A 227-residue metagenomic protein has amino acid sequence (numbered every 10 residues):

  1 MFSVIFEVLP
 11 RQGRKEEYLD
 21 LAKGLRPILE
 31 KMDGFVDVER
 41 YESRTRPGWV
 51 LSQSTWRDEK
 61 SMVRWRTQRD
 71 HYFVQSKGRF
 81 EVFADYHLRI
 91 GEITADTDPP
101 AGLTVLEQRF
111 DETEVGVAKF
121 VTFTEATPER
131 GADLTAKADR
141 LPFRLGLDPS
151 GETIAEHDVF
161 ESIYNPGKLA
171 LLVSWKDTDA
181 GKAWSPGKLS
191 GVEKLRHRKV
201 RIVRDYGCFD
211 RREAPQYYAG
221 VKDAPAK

Functional and structural regions predicted by a protein language model:
M1-V50, E59-R64, V82-K227: Short S/T/G/P-rich N-terminal loop/turn motif that feeds into the first structured element of a domain
T55: Sensory beta-strand/linker motifs that couple input domains to effectors
R64-T67, S76: Phosphate-coordinating loops and pocket residues in cytosolic domains that bind phosphorylated ligands
